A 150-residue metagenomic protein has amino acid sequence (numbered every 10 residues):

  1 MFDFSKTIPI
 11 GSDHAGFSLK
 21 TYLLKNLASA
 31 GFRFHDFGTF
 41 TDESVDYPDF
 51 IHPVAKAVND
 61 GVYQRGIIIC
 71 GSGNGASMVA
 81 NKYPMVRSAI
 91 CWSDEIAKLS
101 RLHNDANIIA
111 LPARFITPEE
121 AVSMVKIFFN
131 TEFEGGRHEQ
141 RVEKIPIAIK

Functional and structural regions predicted by a protein language model:
D3, P9-G11, A15-G16, D94-K150: C-terminal binding/interaction regions
T7-I8, Y63-G66, M85-R87: Short active-site oxyanion
P9-S29: Glycine-rich phosphate/diphosphate-binding loop of Rossmann-like nucleotide-binding domains
R33-S44: A short beta-strand-loop structural module common to alpha/beta enzyme folds
F50-I68: Short, structured active-site "lid" loops
I68-R114: Mid-chain, well-packed structural core segment of small domains
